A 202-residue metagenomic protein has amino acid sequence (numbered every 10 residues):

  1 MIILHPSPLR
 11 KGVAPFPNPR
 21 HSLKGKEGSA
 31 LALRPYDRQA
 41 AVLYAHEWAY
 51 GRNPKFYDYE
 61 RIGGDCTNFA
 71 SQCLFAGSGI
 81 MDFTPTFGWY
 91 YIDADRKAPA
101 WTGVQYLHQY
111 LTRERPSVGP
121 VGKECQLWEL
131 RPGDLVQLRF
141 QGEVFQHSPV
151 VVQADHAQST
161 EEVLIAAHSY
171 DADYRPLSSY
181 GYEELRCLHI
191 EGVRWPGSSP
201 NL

Functional and structural regions predicted by a protein language model:
M1-I3, V13: Short hydrophobic transmembrane-like helices used for membrane targeting/insertion
P6, P15-P17: Intrinsically disordered, low-complexity segments enriched in serine/proline and basic residues
R20-T102: N-terminal capping segments
Y50, L74-F75, Q141, A154 (+1 more regions): Residue-level marker of positions within ordered structural domains that often coincide with functionally constrained
Y90-I165: ...with weaker cross-activation on analogous glycine-rich loops/strands in unrelated enzymes
V150-L202: Glycine-rich, aromatic-bearing surface loops/beta-hairpins
